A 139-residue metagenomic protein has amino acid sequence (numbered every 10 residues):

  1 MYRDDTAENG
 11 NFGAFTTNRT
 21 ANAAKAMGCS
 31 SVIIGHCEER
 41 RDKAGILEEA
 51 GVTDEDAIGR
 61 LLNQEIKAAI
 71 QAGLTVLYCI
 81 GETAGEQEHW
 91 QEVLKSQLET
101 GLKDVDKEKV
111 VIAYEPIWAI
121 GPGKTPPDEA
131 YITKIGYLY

Functional and structural regions predicted by a protein language model:
M1-Y139: Active-site loop-to-helix "anion-binding N-cap" substructures in soluble metabolic enzymes
